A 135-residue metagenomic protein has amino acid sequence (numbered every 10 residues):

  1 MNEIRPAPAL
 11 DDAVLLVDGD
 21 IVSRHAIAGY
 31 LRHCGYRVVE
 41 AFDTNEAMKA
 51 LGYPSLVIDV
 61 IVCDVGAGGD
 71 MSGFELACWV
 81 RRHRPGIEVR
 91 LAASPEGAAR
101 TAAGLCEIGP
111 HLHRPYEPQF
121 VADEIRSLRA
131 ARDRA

Functional and structural regions predicted by a protein language model:
M1-V22, A26-A28, L56-V57, R81-R82 (+2 more regions): Non-catalytic signal-transmission and effector/linker regions of two-component phosphorelay proteins
G29-C34, A50, E124: Alpha-helical interaction/dimerization surfaces of two-component signaling modules
G35-R37, P85: Short phosphate-binding/catalytic loops that engage adenosine nucleotides
E40-V60, D64: Acidic, metal-coordinating helix/loop segments flanking the phosphotransfer/catalytic sites of two-component signaling
D43, M71-E75: Acidic catalytic/metal-coordinating carboxylates
M48, F74-G86: Short amphipathic alpha-helix used as the core "switch/output" element in two-component signaling
G66-D70: The short loop immediately C-terminal to the conserved phospho-acceptor aspartate in CheY-like receiver
R90-S94: Hydrophobic/aromatic residues positioned on beta-strands within the core alpha/beta folds
